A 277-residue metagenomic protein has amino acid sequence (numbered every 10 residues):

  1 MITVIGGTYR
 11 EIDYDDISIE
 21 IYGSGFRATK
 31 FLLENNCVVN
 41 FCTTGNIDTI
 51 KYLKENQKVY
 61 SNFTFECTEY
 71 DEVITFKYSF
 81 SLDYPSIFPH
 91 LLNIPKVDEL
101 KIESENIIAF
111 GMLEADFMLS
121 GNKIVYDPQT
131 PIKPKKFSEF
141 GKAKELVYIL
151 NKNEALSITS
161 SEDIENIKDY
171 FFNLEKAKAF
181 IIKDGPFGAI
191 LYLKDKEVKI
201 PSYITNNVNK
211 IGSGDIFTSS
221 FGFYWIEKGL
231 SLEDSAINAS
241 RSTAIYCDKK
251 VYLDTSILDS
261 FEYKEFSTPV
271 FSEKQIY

Functional and structural regions predicted by a protein language model:
M1-D16, D259-E273: Positively charged, low-complexity intrinsically disordered leader regions
I2-V4, Y9-I19, F31-A109, E114-K123: Conserved N-terminal subdomain of the carbohydrate kinase-like
G6, T43-G45, P128, L150 (+1 more regions): Short beta-strand/turn micro-motifs composed of small residues that flank or help shape donor/cofactor-binding pockets
D15-I19, T159-D163, G212: Short, solvent-exposed loop/turn segments at secondary-structure boundaries
S24-F31: Short amphipathic alpha-helix
L32, N151, G214-D215: Short, conserved phosphate/pyrophosphate- and ester-handling motifs at nucleotide-, phospho-/glycolipid
N106-Y170, G188: Conserved beta-alpha-beta core of the PfkB/ribokinase-like small-molecule kinase fold
P134, N166-Y277: Conserved phosphate-binding/catalytic region of the ribokinase-like
